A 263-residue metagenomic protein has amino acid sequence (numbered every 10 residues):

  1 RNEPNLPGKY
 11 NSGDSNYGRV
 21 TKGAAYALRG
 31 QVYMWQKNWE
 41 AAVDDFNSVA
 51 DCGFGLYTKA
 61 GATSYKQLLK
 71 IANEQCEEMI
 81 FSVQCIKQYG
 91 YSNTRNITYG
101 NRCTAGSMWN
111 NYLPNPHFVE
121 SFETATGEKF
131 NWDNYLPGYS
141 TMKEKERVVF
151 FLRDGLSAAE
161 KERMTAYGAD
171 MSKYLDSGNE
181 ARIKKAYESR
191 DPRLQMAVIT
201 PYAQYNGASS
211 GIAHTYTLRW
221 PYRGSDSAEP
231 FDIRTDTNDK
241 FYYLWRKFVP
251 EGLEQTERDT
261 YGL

Functional and structural regions predicted by a protein language model:
R1, A27-M34, E40, D44-N47 (+10 more regions): A broad, structural surface signal
R1-S121, E251-L263: Structured, solvent-exposed acidic/aromatic patches
V83-I86, R102, E123-G127, A197-A203: Structured loops at beta-to-helix junctions and adjacent beta-edge loops in soluble globular domains
Y99-D133, T217-E229: Short, cationic low-complexity segments
P137, E144-L263: Flexible, polar/acidic helix-loop-strand segments at domain edges
